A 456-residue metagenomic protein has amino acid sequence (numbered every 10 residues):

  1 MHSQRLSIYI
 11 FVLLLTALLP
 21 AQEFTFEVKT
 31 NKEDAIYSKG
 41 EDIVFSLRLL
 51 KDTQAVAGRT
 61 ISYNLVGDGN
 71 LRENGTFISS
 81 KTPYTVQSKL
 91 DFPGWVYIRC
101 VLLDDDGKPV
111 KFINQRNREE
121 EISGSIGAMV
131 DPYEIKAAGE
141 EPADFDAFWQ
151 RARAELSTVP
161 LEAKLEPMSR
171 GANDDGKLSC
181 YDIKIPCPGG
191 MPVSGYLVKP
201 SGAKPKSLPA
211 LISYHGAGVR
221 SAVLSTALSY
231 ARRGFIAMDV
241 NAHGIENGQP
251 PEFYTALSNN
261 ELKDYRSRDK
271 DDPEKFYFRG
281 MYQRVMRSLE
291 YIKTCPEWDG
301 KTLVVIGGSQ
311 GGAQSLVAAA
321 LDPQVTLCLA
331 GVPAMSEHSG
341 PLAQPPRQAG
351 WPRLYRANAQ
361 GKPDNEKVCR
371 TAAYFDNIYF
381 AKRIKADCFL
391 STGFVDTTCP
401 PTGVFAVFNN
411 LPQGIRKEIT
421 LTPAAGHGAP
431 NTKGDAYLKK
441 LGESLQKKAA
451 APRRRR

Functional and structural regions predicted by a protein language model:
N31-A35, L156-K204: N-terminal cap/lid segment of alpha/beta-hydrolase-fold proteins
G195-K199, K206-A217: Short beta-strand element of the alpha/beta-hydrolase
K206, A217-Q283, L289, G340-W351: Cap/lid segment of the alpha/beta-hydrolase catalytic domain
E297-G308: Alpha/beta-hydrolase fold nucleophile elbow
G312-P363, L421: Hydrolase active-site cap/lid region
I384, L390-T392: Short beta-strand/loop motif that positions the catalytic acidic residue of the alpha/beta-hydrolase fold
T397-G403: Conserved alpha/beta-hydrolase "acid-adjacent" motif
F405-R456: C-terminal catalytic histidine-bearing segment of alpha/beta-hydrolase fold enzymes
